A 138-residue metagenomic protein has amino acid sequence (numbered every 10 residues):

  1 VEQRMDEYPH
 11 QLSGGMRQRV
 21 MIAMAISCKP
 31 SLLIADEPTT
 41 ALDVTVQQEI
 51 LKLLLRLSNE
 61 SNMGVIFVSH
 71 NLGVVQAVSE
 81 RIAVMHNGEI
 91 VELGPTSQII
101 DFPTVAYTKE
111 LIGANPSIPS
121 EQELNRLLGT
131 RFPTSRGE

Functional and structural regions predicted by a protein language model:
Y8-L12, M16: Conserved ABC ATPase signature
S27-S31: A short, proline-enriched helix->beta-strand linker immediately N-terminal to the Walker B motif in ABC-type P-loop
Q48-S61, G73: Helical segment within the ABC ATPase nucleotide-binding domain
V75-A77: A short, surface-exposed alpha-helical micro-motif characterized by mixed small hydrophobic and charged/polar residues
R81, L93: Short, glycine/charged-rich "phosphate-handling" switch motifs in NTP-dependent and phosphotransfer domains
P95-E138: Short catalytic/signature loops enriched in Gly
